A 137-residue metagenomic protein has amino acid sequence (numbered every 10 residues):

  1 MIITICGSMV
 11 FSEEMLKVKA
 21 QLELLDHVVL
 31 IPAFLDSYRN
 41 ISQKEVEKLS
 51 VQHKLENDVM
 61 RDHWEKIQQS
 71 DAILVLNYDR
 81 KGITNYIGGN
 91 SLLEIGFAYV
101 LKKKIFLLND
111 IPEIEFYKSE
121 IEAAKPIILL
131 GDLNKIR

Functional and structural regions predicted by a protein language model:
M1-R137: Conserved catalytic or regulatory cores that recognize and/or transform ribose-phosphate-containing ligands
